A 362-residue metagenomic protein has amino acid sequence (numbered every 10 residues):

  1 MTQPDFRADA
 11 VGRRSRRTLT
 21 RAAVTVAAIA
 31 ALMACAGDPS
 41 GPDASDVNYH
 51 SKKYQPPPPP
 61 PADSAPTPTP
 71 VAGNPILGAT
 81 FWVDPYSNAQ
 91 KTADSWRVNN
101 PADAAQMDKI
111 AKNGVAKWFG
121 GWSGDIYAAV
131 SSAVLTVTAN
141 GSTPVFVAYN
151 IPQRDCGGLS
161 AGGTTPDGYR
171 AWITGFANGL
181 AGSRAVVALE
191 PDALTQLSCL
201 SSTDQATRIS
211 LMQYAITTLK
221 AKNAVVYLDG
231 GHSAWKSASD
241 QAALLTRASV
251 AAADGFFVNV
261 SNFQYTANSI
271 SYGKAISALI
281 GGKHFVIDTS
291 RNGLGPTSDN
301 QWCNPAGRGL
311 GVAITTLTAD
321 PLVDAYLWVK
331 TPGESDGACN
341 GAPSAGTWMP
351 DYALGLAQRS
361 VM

Functional and structural regions predicted by a protein language model:
P4-A23: Bacterial N-terminal signal peptides that target proteins for export
A31-A34: C-terminal motif of bacterial Sec signal peptides marking the signal peptidase cleavage site
A36-P39: Bacterial signal peptide processing site
N48-W82, S87: N-terminal low-complexity, Pro/Thr/Ser-rich intrinsically disordered segments that act as propeptides or flexible
G73, D84-A111, T218, S233-A353: Surface-exposed substrate-engagement region within the catalytic domains of secreted or surface-exposed extracellular
G73-G179, S183, T331-S360: N-terminal carbohydrate-binding/catalytic regions of secreted carbohydrate-active enzymes
T80, A116, G141-V145, R184-A188 (+4 more regions): Structural preference for beta-strand elements that scaffold enzyme active sites
S160-S183, P191-A224, A238-D240: Active-site cleft segment of glycoside hydrolase catalytic domains centered on the general acid/base Glu
